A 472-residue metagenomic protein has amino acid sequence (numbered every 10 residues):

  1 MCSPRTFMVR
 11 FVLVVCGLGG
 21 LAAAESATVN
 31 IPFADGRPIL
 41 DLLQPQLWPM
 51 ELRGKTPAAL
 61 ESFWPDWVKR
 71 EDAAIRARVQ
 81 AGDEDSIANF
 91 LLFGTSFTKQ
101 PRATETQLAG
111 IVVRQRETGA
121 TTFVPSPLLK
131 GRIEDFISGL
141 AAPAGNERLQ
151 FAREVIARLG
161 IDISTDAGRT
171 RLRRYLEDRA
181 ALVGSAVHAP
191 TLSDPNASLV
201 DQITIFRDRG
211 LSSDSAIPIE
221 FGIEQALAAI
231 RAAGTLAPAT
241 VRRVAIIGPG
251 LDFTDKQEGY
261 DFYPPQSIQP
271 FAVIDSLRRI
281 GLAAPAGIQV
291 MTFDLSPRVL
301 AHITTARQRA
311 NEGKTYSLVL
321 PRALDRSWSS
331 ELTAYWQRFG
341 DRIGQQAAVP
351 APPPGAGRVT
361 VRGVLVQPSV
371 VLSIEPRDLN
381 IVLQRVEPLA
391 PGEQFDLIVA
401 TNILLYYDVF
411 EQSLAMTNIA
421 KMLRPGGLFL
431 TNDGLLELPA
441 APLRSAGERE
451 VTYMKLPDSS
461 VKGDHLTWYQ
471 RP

Functional and structural regions predicted by a protein language model:
R10-G20: Bacterial N-terminal signal peptides
N30, A34-P38, L42-N196, P238-V241 (+1 more regions): Class I S-adenosyl-L-methionine-dependent methyltransferase module
I217-R243, D252, Q269-A272: Conserved alpha-helix/loop element of class I SAM-dependent methyltransferases that forms part of the SAM/SAH-binding
A239, V382-I398: A short acidic, Gly/Pro-enriched loop at the edge of an enzyme's catalytic core that lines a small-molecule cofactor
G281, Q412-P425: A short glycine-rich, Lys/Arg-flanked "PGG" loop and its adjoining helix->strand segment in the class I
G313-F339, A440-R471: Conserved Class I S-adenosyl-L-methionine
F395-F410: A short SAM/SAH-binding and catalytic strip from SAM-dependent methyltransferases
P425-G434: Conserved beta-strand signature within the Rossmann-like core of class I S-adenosyl-L-methionine
